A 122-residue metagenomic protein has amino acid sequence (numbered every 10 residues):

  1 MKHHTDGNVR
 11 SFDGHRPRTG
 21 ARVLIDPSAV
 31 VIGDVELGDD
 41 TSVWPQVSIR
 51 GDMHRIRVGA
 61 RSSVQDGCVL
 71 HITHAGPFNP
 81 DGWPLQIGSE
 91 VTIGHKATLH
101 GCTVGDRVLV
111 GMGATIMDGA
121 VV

Functional and structural regions predicted by a protein language model:
M1-R22: Terminal amphipathic alpha-helical/low-complexity segments used for targeting or macromolecular assembly
G7, D13, H74-P77, D81-W83: Acidic/polar low-complexity surface segments
A21, D26-P27, I32-G33, G38-D39 (+11 more regions): Left-handed beta-helix
V121: Active-site/ligand-binding-proximal alpha/beta "capping" segment
